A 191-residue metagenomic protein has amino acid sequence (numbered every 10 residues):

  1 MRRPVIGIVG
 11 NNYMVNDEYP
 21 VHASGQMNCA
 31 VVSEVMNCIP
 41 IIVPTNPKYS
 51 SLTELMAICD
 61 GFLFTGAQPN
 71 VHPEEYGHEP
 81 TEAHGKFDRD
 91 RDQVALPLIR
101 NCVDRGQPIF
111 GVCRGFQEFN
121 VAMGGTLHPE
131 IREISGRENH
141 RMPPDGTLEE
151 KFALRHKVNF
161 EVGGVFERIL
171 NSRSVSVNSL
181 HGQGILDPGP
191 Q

Functional and structural regions predicted by a protein language model:
M1-F110, V121-M123, H128, R132-S176 (+2 more regions): N-terminal beta1-alpha1 cap of cysteine-dependent amidohydrolase-like domains
C113: Conserved G/P- and acidic residue-centered "switch" motifs that form tight phosphate/ATP-binding loops in soluble
F116: The feature captures the ABC ATPase H-loop/switch
